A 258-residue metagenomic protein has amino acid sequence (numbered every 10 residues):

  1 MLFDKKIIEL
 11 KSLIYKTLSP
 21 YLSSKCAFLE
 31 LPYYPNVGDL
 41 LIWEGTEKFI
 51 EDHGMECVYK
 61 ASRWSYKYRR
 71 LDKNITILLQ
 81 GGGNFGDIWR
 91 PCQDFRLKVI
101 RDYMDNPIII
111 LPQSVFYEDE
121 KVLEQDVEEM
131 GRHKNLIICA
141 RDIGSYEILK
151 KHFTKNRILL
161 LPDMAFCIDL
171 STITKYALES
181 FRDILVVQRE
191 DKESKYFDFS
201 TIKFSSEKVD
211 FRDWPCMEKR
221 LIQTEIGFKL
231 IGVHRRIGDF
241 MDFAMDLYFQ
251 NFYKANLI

Functional and structural regions predicted by a protein language model:
M1-I258: Active-site anion-handling motifs in enzyme catalytic cores
